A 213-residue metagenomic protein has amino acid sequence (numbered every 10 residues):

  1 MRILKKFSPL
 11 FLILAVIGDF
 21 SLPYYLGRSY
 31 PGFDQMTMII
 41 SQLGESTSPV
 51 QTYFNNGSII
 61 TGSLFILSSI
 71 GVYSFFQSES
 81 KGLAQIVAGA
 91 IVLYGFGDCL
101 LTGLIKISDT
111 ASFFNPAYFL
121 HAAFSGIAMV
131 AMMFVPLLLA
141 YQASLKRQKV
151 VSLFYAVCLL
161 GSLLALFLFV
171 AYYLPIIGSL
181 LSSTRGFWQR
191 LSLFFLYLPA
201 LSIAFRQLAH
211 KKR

Functional and structural regions predicted by a protein language model:
I3-F33, I39, L43, T47-L198 (+1 more regions): Hydrophobic, aromatic-enriched alpha-helical segments typical of multi-pass transmembrane helices
K211-R213: Short, Lys/Arg-enriched, Gly/Pro-containing loop segments at transmembrane-helix junctions of multi-pass membrane
